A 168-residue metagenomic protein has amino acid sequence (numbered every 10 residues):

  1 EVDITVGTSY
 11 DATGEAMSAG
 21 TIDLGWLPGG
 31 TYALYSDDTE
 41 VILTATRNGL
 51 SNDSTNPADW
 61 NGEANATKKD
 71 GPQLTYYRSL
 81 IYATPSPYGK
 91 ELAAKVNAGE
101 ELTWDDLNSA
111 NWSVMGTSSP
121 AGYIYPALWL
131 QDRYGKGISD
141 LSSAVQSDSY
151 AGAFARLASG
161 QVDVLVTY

Functional and structural regions predicted by a protein language model:
E1-D3, L128: Short, polar/charged alpha-helical segment
I4-E15, P28, I138-A155: Short helix-initiation/N-cap motifs at beta->coil->alpha
V6-Y10, G20-A33, D38-T39, L43-N48 (+2 more regions): Beta->alpha turn/N-cap motifs
G14-E15, L34-S36, E91-L92, G122-Y125 (+1 more regions): Extracytoplasmic/secreted cell-surface and envelope-processing proteins
M17-S18, L107, L157-A158: Hydrophobic residues within well-ordered alpha-helices
T21-I22, D38-E40, N108-N111, S139-L141 (+1 more regions): Loop/turn elements at helix/coil->beta-strand transitions in domains of secreted/extracellular proteins
T46-P120, L128-Q131: A conserved helix-loop-strand patch within extracytoplasmic ligand-binding domains of the periplasmic binding
S118-K136, A144-Y168: Hydrophobic, aromatic-enriched interface-forming segments
